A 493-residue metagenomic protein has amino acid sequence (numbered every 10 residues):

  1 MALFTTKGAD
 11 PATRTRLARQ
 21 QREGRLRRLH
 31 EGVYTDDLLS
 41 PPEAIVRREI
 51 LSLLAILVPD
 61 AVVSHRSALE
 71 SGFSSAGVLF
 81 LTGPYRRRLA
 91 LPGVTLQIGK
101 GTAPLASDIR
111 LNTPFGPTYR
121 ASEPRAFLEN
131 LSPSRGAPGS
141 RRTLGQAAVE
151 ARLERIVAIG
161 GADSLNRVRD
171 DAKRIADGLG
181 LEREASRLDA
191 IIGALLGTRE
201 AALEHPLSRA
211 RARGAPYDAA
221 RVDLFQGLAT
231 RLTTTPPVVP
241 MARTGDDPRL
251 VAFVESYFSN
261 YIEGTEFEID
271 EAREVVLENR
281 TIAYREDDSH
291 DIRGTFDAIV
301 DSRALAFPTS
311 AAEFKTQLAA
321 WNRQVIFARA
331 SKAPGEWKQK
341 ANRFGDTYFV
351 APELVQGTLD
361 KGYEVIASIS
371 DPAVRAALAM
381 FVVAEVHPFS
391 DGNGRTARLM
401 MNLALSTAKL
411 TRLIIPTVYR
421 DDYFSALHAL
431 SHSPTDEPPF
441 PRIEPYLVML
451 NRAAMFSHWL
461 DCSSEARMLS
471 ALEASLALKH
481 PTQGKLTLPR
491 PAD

Functional and structural regions predicted by a protein language model:
M1-K7, A12-R16, R22-L29, P41-A44 (+3 more regions): FIC/Doc superfamily catalytic core
G32-L38: Minor-groove-contacting beta-hairpin "wing" of winged helix-turn-helix DNA-binding domains
I45-P59: Short, structured active-site "lid" loops
